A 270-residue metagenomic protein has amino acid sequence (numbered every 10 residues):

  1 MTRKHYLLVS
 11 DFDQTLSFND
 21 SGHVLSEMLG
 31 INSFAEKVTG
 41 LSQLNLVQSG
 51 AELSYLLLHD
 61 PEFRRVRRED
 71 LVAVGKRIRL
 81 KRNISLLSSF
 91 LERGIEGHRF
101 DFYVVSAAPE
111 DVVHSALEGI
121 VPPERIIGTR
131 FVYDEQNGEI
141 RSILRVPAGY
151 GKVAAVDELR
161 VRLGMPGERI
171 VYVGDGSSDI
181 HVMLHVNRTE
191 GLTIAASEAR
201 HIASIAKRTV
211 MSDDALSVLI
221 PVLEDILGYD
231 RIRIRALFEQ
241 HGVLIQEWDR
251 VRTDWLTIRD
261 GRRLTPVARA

Functional and structural regions predicted by a protein language model:
M1-R130, D213: Alpha-helical substrate-recognition element adjacent to the catalytic core
G75-A270: C-terminal cap/substrate-recognition subdomain and adjoining C-terminal extension of metal-dependent phosphatase-like
